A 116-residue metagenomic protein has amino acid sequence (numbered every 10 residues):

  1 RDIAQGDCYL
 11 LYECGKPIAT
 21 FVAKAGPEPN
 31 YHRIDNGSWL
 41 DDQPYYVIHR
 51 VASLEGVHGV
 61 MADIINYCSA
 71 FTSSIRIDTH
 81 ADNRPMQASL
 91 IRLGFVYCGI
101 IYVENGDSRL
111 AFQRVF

Functional and structural regions predicted by a protein language model:
R1: Conserved GNAT-fold acetyl-CoA-binding loop/helix
G6-A23: Conserved beta-hairpin
V22-G56: Conserved acyl-donor/pantetheine-binding loop and adjacent beta-alpha core of acyl/acetyltransferases and related
I48, M86, L110-A111: Charge-biased, low-complexity intrinsically disordered regions
S53-A70, Q87-R92: Conserved acetyl-CoA-binding loop-helix of GNAT-fold acetyltransferases
A70-D82: Conserved GNAT acetyl-CoA-binding A-motif
A81-I100, E104: Conserved active-site alpha-helix within GNAT-family acetyltransferase domains
V103-F116: C-terminal "cap" of GNAT-fold acetyltransferases
